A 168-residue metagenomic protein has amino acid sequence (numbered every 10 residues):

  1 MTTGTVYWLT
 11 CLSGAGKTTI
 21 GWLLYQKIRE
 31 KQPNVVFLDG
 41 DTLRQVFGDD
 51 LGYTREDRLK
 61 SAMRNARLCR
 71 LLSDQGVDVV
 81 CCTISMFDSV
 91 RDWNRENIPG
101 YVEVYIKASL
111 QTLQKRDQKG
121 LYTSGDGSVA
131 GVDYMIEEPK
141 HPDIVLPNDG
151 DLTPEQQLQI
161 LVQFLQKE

Functional and structural regions predicted by a protein language model:
L9: Hydrophobic anchor at the beta1->P-loop junction of P-loop NTPases
L12: P-loop (Walker A) phosphate-binding loop of NTP-binding proteins
A15: ATP-binding Walker
T18: Walker A/P-loop
G21-R67: Conserved substrate/cofactor phosphate-moiety recognition/catalytic segment in nucleotide-dependent phosphotransferases
N34, D74-C82, V102: Loop/turn-to-beta-strand initiation segments
C81-C82, N97-R116, L146: Conserved phosphate-donor/acceptor-positioning beta-strand/loop module used by diverse small-molecule
K107, K115-I160, F164-E168: Small-molecule kinase domains that catalyze NTP-dependent phosphoryl transfer to phosphate-bearing small molecules
